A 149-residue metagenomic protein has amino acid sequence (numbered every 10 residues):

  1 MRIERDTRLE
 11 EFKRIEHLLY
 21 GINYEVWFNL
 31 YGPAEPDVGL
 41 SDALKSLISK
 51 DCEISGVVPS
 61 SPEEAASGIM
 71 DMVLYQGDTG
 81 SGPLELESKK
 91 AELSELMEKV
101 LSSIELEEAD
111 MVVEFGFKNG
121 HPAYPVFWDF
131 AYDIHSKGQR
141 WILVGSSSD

Functional and structural regions predicted by a protein language model:
M1-K89: N-terminal "domain-start" segment
E95-D149: Acidic, proline/glycine-rich low-complexity IDRs
